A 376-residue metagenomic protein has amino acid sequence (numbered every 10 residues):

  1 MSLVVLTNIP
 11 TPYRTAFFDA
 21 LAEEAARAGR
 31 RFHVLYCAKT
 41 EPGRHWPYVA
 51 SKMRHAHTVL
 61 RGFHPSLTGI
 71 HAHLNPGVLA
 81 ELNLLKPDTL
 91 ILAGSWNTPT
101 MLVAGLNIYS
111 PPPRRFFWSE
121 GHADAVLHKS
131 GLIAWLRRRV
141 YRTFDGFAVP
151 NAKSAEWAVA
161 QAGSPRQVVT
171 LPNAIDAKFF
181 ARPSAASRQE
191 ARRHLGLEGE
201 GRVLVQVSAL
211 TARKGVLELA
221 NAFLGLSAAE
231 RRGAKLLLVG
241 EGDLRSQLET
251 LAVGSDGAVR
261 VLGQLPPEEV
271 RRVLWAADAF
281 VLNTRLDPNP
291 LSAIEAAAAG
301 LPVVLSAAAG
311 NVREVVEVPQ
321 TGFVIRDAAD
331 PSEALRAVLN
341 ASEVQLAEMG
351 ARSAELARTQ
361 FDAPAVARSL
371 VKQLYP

Functional and structural regions predicted by a protein language model:
V4, E198-K214, A220-L224: Conserved donor-binding/catalytic core segment of Leloir-type glycosyltransferases
S95-P99, P113-G131, T143-G146: A short, histidine- and acid-enriched strand-loop-helix "catalytic/donor-clamping" loop that lines the nucleotide-sugar
R138-R188: Donor nucleotide-sugar binding/catalytic pocket of nucleotide-sugar-dependent glycosyltransferases
T170, A308-P319, F323-V324: Short acidic/histidine- and often glycine-rich active-site loop of Leloir-type glycosyltransferases that engages
S246-E268: Nucleotide-activated donor-binding/catalytic signature segment of Leloir-type glycosyltransferases, i.e., the conserved
R285: Aromatic "clamp/platform" in nucleotide-sugar-dependent glycosyltransferases that forms part of the donor/acceptor
P302-S306: Short hydrophobic beta-strand element within catalytic cores of glycosyltransferases and related nucleotide-activated
E317-A329, A337-E343: Conserved acidic donor-binding segment of nucleotide-sugar-dependent glycosyltransferases
